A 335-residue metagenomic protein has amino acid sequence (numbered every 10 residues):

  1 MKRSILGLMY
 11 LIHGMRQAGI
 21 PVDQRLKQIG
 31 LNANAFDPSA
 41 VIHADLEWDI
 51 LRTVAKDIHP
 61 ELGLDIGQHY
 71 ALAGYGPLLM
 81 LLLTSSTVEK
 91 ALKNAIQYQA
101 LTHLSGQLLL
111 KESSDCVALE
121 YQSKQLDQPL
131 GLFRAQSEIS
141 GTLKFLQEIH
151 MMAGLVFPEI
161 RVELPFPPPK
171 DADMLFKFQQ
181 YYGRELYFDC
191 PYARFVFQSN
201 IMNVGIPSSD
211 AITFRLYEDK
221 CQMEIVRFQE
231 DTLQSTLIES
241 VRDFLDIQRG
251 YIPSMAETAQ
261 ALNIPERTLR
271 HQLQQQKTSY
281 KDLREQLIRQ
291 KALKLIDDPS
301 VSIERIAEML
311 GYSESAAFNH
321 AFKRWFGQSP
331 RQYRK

Functional and structural regions predicted by a protein language model:
M1-L119: N-terminal low-complexity or simple alpha-helical regulatory segments that function as activation/interaction modules
L11, T84, A135-E138, T258: Amphipathic alpha-helix face/heptad-repeat signature
I12, A55, I96, I139-L143 (+3 more regions): Generic solvent-exposed, charged/amphipathic alpha-helical segments that serve as macromolecular interface scaffolds
G76-L82, K124-Q128, N203, E224: Short hinge/gating elements
E89, L132-K144, A211, R215 (+1 more regions): Short, well-ordered alpha-helical segments
Q107, K111-V204: DNA-contacting interfaces and partner/effector-binding or oligomerization modules in DNA-centric proteins
K177-Q180, R184-K335: Extended mid-to-C-terminal alpha-helical interaction segments
